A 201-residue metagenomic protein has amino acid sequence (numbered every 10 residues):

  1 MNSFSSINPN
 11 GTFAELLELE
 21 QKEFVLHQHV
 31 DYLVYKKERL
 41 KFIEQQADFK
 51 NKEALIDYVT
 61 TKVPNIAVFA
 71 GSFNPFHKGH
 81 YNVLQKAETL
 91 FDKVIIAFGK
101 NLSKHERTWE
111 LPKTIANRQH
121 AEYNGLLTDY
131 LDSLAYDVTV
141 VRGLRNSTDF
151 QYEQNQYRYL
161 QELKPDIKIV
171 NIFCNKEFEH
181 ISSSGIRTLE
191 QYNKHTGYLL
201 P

Functional and structural regions predicted by a protein language model:
F4-I7, L16-V25, H29-P201: Nucleotidyltransferase catalytic core that binds NTPs
